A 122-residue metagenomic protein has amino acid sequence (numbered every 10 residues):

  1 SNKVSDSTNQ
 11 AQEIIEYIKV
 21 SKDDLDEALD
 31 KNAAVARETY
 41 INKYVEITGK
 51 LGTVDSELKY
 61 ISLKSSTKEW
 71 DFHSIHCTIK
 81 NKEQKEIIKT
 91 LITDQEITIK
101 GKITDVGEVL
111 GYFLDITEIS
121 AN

Functional and structural regions predicted by a protein language model:
K3-D23, E27, A33-R37, E46 (+1 more regions): OB-fold single-stranded nucleic acid-binding module
